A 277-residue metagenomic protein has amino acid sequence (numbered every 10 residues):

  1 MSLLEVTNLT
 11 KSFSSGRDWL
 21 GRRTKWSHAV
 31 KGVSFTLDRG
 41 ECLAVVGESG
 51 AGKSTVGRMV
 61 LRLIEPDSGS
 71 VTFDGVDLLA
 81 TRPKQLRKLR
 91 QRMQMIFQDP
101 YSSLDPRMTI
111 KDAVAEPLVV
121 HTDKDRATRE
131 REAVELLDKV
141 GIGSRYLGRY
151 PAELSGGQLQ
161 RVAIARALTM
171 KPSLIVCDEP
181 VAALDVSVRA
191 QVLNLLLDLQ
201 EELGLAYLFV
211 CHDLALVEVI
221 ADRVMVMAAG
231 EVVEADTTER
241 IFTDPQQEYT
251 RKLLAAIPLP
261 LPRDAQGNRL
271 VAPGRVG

Functional and structural regions predicted by a protein language model:
S2, S14-G21, W26, T237-G277: Short catalytic/signature loops enriched in Gly
W19-T24, L78-Q94, D112, V120 (+2 more regions): ABC ATPase NBD coupling module
G69-D77: Conserved ABC transporter NBD signature motif
V76-D77, T128-R145, L254-A255: Conserved ABC ATPase "signature" region
Y150-L154, Q158: Conserved ABC ATPase signature
K171: Conserved catalytic motifs of ABC-family nucleotide-binding domains
